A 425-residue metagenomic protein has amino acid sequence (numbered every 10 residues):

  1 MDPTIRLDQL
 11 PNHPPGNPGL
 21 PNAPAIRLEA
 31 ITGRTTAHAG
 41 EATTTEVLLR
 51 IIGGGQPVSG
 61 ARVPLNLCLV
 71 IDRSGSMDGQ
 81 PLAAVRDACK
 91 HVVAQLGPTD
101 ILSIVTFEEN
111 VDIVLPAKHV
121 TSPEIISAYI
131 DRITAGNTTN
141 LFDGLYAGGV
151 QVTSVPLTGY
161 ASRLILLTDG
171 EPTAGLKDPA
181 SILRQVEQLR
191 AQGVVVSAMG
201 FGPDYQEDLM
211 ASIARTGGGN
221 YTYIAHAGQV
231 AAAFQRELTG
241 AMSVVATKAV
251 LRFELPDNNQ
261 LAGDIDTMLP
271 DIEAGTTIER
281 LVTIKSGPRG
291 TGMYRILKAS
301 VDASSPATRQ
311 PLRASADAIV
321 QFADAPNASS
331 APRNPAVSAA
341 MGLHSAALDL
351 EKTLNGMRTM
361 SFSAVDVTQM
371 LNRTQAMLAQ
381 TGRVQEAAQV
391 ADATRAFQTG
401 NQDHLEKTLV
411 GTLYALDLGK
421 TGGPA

Functional and structural regions predicted by a protein language model:
D2, L20, E29-K248, G287-G290 (+3 more regions): Exposed acidic/Ser/Thr-rich ligand/metal-binding surfaces
R27-E29, D257-T267: Short beta-strand and strand-turn-strand segments in soluble, beta-rich domains
T35-T36, T267-I272: Beta-strand-rich interaction surfaces with strong enrichment in secreted/lumenal proteins
L48-R50, V282, A299-D302: OB-fold and OB-like beta-barrel modules that bind single-stranded nucleic acids
V245, A249-V250, E254-D257: Membrane-embedded alpha-helical bundles of multi-pass transporters/translocases, especially carrier/permease families
E273-G292: Low-complexity, intrinsically disordered segments enriched in Ser/Thr together with acidic residues
S286-A425: Long, acidic serine/threonine- and proline-rich intrinsically disordered regions
